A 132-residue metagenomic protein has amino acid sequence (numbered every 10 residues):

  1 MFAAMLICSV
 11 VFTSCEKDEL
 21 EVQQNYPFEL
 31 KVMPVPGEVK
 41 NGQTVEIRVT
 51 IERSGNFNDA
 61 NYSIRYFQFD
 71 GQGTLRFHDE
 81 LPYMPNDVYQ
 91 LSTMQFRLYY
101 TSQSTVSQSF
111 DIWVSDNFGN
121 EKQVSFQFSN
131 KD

Functional and structural regions predicted by a protein language model:
M1-F2: Bacterial N-terminal signal peptides that target proteins for export
C8-V32: Bacterial Sec-dependent N-terminal signal peptides
Q24-D132: First exposed extracellular module after export/assembly in secreted or surface-exposed proteins
